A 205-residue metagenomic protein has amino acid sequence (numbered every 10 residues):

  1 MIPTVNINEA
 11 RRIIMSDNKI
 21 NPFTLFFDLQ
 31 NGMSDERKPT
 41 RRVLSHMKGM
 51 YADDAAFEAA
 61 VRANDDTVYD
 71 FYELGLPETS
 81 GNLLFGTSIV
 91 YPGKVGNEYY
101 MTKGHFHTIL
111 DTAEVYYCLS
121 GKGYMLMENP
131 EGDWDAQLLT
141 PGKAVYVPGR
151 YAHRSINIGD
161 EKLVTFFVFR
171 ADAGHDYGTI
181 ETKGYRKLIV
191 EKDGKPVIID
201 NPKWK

Functional and structural regions predicted by a protein language model:
M1-I20: Intrinsically disordered, low-structural-confidence terminal and linker regions
I2-I7, M33-L138, I158-L163, V168-K205: Active-site region of the double-stranded beta-helix
S16, I20-F23, L44-K48: Long, contiguous juxta-domain segments that are non-catalytic but functionally important
S16, T24-M33: Charged, low-complexity interaction segments
N21, L25, V164-F167: Short non-domain terminal segments
T24-D28, A52, V90, A152: Compositionally biased, intrinsically disordered low-complexity regions enriched in proline and serine
Y124, A144-V145, G149-R154, G174: Histidine-centered metal-chelating micro-motifs
P141: Trp-centered recognition loops
